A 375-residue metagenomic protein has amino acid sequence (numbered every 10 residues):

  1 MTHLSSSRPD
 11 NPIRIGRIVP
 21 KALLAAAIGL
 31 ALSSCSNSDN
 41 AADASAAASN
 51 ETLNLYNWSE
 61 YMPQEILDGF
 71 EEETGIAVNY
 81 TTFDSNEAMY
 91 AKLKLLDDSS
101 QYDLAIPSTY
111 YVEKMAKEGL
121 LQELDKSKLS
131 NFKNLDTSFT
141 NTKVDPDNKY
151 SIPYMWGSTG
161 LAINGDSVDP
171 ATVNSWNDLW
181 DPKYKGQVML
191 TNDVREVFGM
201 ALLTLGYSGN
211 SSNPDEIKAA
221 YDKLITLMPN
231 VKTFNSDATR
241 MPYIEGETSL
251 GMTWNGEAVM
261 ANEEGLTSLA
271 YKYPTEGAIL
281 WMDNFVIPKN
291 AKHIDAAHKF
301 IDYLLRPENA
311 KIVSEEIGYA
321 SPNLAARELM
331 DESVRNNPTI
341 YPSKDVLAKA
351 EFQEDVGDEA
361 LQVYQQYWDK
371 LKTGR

Functional and structural regions predicted by a protein language model:
A31-S34: C-terminal motif of bacterial Sec signal peptides marking the signal peptidase cleavage site
S36-D39: Bacterial signal peptide processing site
A44-K114, M241: Early extracytoplasmic/lumenal segment of secretory-pathway proteins
S100-P107, Q122-L161, Q187-M189: A structural signal for short loop-to-beta-strand junctions that line the ligand-binding cleft of periplasmic/secreted
G160-S167, L203-G206, W281-I294, I301 (+1 more regions): A bilobed periplasmic-binding-protein/Venus flytrap-type ligand-binding module shared by bacterial periplasmic
M189-D193, V197, A201, G209-E276: Ligand-binding pocket segment of bilobal, Venus flytrap-like solute-binding proteins
P288-A348: Mature extracytoplasmic/periplasmic domains
K344-R375: Conserved C-terminal helix/tail region of periplasmic/extracytoplasmic solute-binding proteins
